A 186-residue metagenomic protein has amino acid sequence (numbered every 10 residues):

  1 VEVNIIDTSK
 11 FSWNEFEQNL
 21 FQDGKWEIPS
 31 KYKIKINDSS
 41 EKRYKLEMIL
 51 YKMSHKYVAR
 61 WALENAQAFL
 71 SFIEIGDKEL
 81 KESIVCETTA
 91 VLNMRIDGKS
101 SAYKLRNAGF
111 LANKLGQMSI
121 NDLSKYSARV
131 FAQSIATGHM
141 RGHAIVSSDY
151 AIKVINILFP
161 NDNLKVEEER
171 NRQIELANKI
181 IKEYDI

Functional and structural regions predicted by a protein language model:
V3-E169: Structured binding/interaction patches within domain cores
N161-I186: A structural-propensity feature for long, helix-poor, extended segments
